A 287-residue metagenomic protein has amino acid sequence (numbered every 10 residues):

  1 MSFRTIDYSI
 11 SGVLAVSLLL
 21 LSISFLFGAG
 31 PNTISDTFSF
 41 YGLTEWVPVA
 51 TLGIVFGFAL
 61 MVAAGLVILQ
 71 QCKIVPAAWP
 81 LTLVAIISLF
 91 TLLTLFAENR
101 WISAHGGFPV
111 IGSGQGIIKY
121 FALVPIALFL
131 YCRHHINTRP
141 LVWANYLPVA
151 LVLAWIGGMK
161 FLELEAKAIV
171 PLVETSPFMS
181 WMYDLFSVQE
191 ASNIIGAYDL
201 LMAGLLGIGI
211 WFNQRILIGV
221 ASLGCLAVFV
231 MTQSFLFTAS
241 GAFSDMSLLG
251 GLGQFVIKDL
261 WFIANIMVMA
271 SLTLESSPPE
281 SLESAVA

Functional and structural regions predicted by a protein language model:
M1-A287: Membrane-interface extramembranous regions
